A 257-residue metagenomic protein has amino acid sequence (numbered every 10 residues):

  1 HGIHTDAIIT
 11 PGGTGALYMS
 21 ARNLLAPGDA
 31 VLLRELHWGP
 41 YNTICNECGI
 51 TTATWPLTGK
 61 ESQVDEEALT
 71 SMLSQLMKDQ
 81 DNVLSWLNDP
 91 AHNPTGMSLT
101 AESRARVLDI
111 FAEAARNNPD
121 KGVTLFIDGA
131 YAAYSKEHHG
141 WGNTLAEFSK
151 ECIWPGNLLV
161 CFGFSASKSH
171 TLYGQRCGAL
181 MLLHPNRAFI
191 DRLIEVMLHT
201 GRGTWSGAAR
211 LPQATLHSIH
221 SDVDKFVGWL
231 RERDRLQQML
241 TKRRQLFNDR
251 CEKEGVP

Functional and structural regions predicted by a protein language model:
H1-L125, A132-W154: Conserved core of the PLP fold type I
G2-T5, A188, V227-G228, P257: Short, surface-exposed acidic
G39-N42, R210-Q213, R244-Q245: Short, surface-exposed alpha-helical segments at coil->helix boundaries
E66, S98-A105, D191, L230 (+2 more regions): Non-membrane alpha-helical structural segments and their capping/turn regions in soluble enzymes
L125-D128, P212: Selective recognition of specific alpha-helical transmembrane segments in multi-pass small-molecule
S149-Q237: Conserved core segment of the aminotransferase class I/II
R233-P257: Conserved PLP-binding catalytic core of the aspartate aminotransferase-like
